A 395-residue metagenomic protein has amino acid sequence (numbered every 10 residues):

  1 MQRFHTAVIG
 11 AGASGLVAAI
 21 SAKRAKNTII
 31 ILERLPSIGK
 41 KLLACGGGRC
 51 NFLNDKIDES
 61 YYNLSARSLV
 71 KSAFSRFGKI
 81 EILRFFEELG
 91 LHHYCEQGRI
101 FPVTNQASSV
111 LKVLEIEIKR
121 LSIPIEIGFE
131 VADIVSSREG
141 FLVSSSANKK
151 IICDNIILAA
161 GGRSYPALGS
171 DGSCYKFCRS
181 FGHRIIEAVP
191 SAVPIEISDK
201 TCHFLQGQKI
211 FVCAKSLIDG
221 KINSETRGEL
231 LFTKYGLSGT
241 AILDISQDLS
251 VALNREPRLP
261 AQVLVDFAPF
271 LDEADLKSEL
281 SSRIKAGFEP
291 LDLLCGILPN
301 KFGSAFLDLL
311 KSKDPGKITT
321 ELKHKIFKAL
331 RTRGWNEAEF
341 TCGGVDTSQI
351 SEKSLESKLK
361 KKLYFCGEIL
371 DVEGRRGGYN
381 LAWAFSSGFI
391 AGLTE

Functional and structural regions predicted by a protein language model:
F4-I31, A391-E395: N-terminal Rossmann-like FAD-binding beta1-loop-alpha1 element of flavoenzymes
A7-I9, L32, V131, K150-A167 (+3 more regions): Short hydrophobic core segments
K23-G47: Glycine-rich FAD pyrophosphate-binding loop
P36-I38, L43-A44, F52-L53, D58-E59 (+3 more regions): An anion/pyrophosphate-binding glycine-rich loop and adjacent beta-alpha core in soluble alpha-beta enzymes
G47-Q97: Glycine-rich active-site loop/strand segments that organize a redox cofactor
I127, K301-E373: A glycine-rich dinucleotide-binding beta-alpha-beta segment and adjacent secondary-structure elements that constitute
I127-G140: A conserved short coil-to-beta-strand element within the FAD-binding core of flavoproteins
N155-T201: Glycine-rich loop(s) and the adjacent beta-strand/alpha-helix scaffold that form part
